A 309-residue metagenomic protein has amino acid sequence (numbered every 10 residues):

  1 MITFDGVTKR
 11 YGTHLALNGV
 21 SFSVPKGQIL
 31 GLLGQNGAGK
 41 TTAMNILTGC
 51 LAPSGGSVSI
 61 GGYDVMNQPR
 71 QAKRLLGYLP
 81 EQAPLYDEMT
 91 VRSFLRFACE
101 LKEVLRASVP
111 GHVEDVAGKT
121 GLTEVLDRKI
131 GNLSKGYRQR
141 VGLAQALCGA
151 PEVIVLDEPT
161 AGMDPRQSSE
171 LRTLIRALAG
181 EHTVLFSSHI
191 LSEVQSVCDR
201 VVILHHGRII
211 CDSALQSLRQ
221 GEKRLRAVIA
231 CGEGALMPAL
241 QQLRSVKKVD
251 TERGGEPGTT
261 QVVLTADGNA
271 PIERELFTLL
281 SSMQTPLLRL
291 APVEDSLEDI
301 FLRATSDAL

Functional and structural regions predicted by a protein language model:
I2-F4, K9-H205, I209-C211: ABC transporter nucleotide-binding domains
D5, N18, S54, R244-D250 (+1 more regions): A short, local hydrophobic-aromatic micro-motif
K26, E124, C231-E233, A266-G268: Non-catalytic surface loops within mature trypsin-like serine protease
E170-T265: ABC transporter nucleotide-binding domain
T265-L309: C-terminal coupling/interaction segments
